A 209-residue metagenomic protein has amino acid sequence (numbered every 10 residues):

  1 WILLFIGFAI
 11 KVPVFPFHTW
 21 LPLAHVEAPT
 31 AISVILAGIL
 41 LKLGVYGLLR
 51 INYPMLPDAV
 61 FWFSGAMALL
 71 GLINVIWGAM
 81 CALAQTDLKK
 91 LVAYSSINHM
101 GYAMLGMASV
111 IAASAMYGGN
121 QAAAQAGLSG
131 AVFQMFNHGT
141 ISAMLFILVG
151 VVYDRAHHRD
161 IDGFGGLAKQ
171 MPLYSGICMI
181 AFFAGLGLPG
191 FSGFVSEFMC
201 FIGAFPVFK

Functional and structural regions predicted by a protein language model:
W1-K209: Hydrophobic transmembrane alpha-helices and their helix-loop junctions in integral membrane proteins
